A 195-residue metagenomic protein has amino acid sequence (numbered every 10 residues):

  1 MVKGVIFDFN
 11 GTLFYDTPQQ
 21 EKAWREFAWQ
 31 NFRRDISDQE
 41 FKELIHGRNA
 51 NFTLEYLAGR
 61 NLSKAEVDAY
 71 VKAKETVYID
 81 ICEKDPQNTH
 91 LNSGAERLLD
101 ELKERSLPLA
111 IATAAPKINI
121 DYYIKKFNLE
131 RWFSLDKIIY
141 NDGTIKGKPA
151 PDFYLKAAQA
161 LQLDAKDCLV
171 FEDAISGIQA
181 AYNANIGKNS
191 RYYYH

Functional and structural regions predicted by a protein language model:
V2-E96, D100-R105, I118: N-terminal helical cap/lid subdomain that shapes the substrate entry/recognition surface in HAD-like hydrolases
F7, F171-E172: Active-site flanking residues adjacent to catalytic metal/cofactor-binding acidic residues
L13, E43, L109-A112, V170-F171: Conserved SAM-binding loop
N88, P116-L169, I175, Q179-N183: Substrate-recognition "cap/lid" segment bordering the active-site pocket of phosphatases
E96-R97, A174-G177, K188, Y192-H195: Short glycine/proline-centered loop/turn elements that form peptide/ligand docking sites
L109-I111, I138, C168, K188-N189: Hydrophobic/aromatic residues located in beta-strands of well-ordered beta-sheets within soluble catalytic
